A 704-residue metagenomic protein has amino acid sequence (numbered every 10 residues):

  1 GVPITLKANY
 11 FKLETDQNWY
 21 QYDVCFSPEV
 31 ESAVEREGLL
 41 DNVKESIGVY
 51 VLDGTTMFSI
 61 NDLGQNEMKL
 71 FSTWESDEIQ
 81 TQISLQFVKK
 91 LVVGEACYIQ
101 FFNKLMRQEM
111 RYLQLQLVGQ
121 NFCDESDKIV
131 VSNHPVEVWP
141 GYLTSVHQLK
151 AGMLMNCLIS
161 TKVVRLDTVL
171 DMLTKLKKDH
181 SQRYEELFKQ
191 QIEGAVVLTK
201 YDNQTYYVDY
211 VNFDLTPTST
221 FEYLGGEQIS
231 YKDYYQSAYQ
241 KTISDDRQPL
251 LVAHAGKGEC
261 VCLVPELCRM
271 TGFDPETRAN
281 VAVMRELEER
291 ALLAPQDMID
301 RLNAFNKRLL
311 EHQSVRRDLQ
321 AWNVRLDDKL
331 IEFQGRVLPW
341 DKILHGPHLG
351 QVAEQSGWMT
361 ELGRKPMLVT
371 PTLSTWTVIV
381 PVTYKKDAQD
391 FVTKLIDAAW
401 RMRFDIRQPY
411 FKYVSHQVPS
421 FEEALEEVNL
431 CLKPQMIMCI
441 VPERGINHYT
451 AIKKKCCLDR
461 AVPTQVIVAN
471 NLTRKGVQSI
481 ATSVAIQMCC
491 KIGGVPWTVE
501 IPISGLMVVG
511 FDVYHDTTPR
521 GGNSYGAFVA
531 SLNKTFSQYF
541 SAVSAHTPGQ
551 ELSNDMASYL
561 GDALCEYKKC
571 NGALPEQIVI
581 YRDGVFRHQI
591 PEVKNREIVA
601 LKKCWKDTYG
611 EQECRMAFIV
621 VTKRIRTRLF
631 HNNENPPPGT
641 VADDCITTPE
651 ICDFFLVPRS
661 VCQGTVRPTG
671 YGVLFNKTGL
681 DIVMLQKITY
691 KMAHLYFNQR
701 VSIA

Functional and structural regions predicted by a protein language model:
G1-A704: Long, low-complexity, intrinsically disordered terminal regions
